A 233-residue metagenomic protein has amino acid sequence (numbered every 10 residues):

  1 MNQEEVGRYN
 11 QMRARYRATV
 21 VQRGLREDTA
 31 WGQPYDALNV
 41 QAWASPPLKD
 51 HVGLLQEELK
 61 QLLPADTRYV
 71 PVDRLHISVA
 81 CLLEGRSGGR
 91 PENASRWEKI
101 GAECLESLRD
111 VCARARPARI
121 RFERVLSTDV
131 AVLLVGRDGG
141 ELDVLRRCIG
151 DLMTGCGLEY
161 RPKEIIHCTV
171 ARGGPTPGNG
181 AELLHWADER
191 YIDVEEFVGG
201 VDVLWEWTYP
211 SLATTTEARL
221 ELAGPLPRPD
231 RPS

Functional and structural regions predicted by a protein language model:
M1-S233: Histidine-dependent nucleotide/RNA phosphoesterase domain, centered on the 2H-phosphoesterase fold with its duplicated
